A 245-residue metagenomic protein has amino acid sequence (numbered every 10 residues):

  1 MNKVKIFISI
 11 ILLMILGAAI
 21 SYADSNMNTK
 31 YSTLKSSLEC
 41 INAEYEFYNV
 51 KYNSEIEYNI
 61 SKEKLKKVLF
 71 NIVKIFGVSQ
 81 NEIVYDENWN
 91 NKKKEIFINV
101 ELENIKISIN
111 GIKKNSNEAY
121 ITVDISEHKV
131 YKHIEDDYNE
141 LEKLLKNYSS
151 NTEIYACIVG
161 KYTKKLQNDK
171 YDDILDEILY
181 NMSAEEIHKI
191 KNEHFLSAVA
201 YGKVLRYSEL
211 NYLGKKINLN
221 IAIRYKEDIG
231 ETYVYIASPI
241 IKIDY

Functional and structural regions predicted by a protein language model:
M1-I105: N-terminal leader/presequence regions that precede the main folded/catalytic core
S9, L16-I20, D24-K35, E135 (+5 more regions): Soluble, non-membrane globular domain cores that form compact, hydrophobic packing and curved binding surfaces
E46-I56, S116-S126, T232-P239: Short, hydrophobic/proline-enriched secondary-structure or compact coil segments at domain edges
I56, E127-K129, Y162-K164, Y225 (+1 more regions): Beta-strand elements of well-folded, non-transmembrane domains
Y58-L65, I134, N168-Y171: Solvent-exposed, acidic/flexible segments
F70, K74-K170: Extracytoplasmic beta-rich ectodomain segments of secreted or membrane-anchored proteins
Y162-K215: Intrinsically disordered, low-complexity segments enriched in Gly and acidic/Ser/Thr residues that form flexible
L205-Y245: A cross-kingdom marker for long, charged
